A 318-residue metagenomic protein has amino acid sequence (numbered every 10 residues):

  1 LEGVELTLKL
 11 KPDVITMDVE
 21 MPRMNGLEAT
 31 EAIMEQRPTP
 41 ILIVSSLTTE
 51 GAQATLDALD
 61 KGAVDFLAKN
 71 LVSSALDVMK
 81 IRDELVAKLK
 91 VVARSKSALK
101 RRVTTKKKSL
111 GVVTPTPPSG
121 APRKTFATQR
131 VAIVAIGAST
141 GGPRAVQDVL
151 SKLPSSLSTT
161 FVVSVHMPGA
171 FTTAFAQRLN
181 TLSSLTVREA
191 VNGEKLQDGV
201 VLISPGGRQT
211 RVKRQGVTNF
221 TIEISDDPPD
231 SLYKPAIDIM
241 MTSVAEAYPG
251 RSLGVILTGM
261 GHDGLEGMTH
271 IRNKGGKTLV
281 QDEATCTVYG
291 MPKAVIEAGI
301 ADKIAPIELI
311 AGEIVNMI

Functional and structural regions predicted by a protein language model:
L1-T16, E20-I318: Conserved acid/base catalytic micro-environments in cytosolic active-site loops
